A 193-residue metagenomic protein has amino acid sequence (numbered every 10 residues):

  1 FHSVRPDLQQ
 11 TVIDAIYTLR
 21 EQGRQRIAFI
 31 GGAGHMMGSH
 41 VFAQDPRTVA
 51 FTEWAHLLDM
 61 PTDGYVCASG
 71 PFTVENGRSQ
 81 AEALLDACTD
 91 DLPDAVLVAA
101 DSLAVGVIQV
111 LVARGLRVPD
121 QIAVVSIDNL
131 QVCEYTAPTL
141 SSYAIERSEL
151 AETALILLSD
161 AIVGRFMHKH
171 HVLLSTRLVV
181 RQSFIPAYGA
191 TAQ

Functional and structural regions predicted by a protein language model:
F1-Q193: Bacterial carbohydrate/catabolite-sensing allosteric modules
